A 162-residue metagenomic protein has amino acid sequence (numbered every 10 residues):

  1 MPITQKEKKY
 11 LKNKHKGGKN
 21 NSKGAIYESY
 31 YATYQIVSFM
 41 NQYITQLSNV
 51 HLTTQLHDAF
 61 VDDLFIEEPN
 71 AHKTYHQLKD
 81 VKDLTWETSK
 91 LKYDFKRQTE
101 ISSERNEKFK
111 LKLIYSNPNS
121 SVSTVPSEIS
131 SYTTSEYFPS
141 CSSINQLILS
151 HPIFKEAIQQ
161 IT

Functional and structural regions predicted by a protein language model:
M1-A25, N70, Q77-T162: Acidic metal-coordinating catalytic centers involved in nucleic-acid phosphodiester chemistry
S22, I26-D94: Catalytic centers of nucleases
